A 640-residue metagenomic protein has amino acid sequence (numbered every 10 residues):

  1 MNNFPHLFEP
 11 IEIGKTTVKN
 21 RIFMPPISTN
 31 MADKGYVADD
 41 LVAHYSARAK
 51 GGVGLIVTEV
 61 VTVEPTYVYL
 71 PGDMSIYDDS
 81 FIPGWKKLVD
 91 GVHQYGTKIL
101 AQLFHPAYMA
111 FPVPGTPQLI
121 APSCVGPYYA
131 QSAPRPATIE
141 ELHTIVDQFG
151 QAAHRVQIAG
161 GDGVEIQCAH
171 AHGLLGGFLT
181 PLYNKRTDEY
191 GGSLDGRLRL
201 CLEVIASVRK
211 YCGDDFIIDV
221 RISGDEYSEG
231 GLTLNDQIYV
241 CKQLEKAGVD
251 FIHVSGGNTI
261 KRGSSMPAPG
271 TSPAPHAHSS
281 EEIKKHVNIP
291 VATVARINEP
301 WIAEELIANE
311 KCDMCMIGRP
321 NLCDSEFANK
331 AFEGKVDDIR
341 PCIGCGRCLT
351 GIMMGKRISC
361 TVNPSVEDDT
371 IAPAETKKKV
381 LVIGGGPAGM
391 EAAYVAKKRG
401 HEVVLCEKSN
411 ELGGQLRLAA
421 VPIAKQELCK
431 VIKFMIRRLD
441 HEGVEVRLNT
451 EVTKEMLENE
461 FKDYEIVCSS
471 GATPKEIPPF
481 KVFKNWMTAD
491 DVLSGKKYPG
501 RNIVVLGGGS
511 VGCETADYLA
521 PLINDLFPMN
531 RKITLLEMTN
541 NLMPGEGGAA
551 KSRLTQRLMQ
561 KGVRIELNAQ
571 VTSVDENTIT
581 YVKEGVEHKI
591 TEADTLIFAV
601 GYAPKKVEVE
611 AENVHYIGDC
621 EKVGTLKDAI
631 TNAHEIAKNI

Functional and structural regions predicted by a protein language model:
M1-I383, P387, E391, V395-K398 (+4 more regions): Flavin-dependent oxidoreductase catalytic cores
N2-I11, S365-D369, V446-E451, K484-D491 (+1 more regions): Short gly/ser/thr-rich secondary-structure transition/capping motifs
M24, I252, E407, I466-V467 (+1 more regions): Hydrophobic beta-strand scaffold positions of dinucleotide-using enzymes
S255, V294, N363, N449-E451 (+4 more regions): Conserved beta-strand termini and adjacent loop/short-helix elements that scaffold enzyme active sites in alpha/beta
G263-P269, P290, D313, L416-A424 (+2 more regions): Short beta-alpha connecting loops at secondary-structure transitions that line or flank enzyme active sites
V287, E310-K311, E442, V482 (+3 more regions): Short, structured coil segments at secondary-structure junctions
W301, K378-L405, L448-N459, S469-F480 (+4 more regions): Rossmann-like dinucleotide/flavin-binding elements
E402-E445, A516-V571: Rossmann-like dinucleotide-binding cores of NAD(P)H-dependent redox enzymes
